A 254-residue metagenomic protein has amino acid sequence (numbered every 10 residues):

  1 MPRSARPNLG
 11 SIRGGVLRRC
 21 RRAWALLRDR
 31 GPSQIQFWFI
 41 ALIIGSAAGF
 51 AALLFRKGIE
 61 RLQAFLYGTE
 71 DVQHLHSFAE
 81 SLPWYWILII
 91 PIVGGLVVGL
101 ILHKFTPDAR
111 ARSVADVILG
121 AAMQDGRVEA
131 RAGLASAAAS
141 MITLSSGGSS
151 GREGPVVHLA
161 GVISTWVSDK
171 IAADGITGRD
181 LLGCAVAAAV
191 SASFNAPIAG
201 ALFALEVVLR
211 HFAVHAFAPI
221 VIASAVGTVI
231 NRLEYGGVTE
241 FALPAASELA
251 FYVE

Functional and structural regions predicted by a protein language model:
M1-E254: Alpha-helical transmembrane segments and immediately membrane-proximal extracytoplasmic
